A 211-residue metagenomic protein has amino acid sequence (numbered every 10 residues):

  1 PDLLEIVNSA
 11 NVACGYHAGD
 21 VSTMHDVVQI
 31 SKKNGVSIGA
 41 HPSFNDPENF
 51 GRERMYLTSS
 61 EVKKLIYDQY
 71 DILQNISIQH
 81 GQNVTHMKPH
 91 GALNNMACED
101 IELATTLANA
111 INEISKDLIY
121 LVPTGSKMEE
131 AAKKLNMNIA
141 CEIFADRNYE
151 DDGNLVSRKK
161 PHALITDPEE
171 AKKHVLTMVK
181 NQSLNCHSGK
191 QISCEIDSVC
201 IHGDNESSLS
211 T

Functional and structural regions predicted by a protein language model:
D2-E5, V27-G39, I78-G81: Acidic (Asp/Glu)-rich catalytic clusters
A10-H17, E48-K63, A97-D100, N154-T166: Glycine-rich tight-turn/loop motif centered on a GG-T
V12-H17, M96, S115-T124: Catalytic beta/alpha-barrel core
H41, M87, I201: Conserved, mostly hydrophobic/aromatic
P47-P89: Glycine/small-residue-rich loop that forms an oxyanion/phosphate-binding "nest" at active or ligand-binding sites
S77-T85, Q182-E195: Flexible, glycine/charged-enriched surface loops at secondary-structure junctions
D100-T106: Charged helix-capping and loop-helix junction motifs
G125-S183: Active-site rim beta-loop-alpha module in soluble metabolic enzymes
